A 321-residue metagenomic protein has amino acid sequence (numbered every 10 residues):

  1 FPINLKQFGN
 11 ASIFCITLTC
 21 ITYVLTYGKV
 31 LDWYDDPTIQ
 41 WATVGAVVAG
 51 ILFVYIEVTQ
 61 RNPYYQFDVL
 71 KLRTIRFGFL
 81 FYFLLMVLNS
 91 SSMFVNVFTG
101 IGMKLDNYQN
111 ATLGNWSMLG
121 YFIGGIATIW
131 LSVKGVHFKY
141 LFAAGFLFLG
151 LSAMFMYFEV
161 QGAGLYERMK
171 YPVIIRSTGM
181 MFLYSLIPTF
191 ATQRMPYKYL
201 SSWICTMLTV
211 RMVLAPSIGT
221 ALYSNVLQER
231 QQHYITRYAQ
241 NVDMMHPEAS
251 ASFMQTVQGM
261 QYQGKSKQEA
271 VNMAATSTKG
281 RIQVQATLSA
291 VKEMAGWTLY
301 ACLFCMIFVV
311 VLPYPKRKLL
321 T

Functional and structural regions predicted by a protein language model:
F1-L80: Hydrophobic transmembrane-helix bundles of small-molecule transporters
Q7-F14, D35-A46, Y108-G120, P172-M180 (+1 more regions): Alpha-helical transmembrane segments of polytopic membrane proteins
V24, E57, T99-G100, A191: Hydrophobic alpha-helical interface/terminus motif in multipass membrane transporters
L25-T26, N96, T128, I218-Y223 (+1 more regions): Small-residue (Gly/Pro/Ala) motifs that create kinks and tight helix-helix packing interfaces
V48-A49, F148-F158, F304-V311: Transmembrane-helix signature of multi-pass solute transporters
N62-L186: Transmembrane core module of solute transporters
M169-A249: Small-residue-rich alpha-helical segments with characteristic i,i+4
V213-Y314, L320: Hydrophobic transmembrane architecture of multi-pass small-molecule transporters
